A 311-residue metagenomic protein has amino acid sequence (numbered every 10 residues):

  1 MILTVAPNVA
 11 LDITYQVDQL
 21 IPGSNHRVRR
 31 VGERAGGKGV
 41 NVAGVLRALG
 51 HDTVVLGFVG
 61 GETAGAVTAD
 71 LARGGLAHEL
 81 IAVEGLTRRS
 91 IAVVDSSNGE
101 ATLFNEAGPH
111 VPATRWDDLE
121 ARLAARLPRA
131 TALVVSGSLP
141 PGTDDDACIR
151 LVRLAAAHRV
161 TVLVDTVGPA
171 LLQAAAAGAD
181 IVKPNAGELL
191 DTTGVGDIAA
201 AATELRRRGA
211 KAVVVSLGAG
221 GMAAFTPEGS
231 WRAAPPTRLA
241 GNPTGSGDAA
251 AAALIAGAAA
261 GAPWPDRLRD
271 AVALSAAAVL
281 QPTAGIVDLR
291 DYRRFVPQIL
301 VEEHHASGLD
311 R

Functional and structural regions predicted by a protein language model:
M1-L3, T102, T131-A132, A212: Structural motif
M1-L56, G65-A66, A240, H305-R311: Glycine-rich phosphate/adenosyl-contacting loop at the front of the ribokinase-like
I2, D52-T53, H78, V162 (+2 more regions): Hydrophobic anchor at the start of a short beta-strand that flanks the dinucleotide cofactor-binding loop
V9-L11, V59-G60, E84-T87, E188 (+3 more regions): Glycine-rich beta-alpha junction loops
A48-T131, F295-R311: Conserved N-terminal subdomain of the carbohydrate kinase-like
L103-N105, A130-S138, D165, V182-A186: Short beta-strands and strand-loop turn motifs
D145-S230: Conserved phosphate/ATP/ADP-binding segment of small-molecule kinases
L172, I198-R311: Conserved phosphate-binding/catalytic region of the ribokinase-like
